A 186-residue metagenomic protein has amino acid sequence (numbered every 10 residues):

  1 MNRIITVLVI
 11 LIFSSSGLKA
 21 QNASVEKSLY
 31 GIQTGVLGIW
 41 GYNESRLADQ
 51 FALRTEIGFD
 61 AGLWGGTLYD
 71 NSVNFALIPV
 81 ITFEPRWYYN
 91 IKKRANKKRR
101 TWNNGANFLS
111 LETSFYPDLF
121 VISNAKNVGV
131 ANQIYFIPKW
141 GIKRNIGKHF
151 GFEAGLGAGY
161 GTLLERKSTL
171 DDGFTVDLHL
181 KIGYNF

Functional and structural regions predicted by a protein language model:
M1-E26, I182-F186: Bacterial Sec-dependent N-terminal signal peptides
Q21-K27, Q50, N90-A106, I146-F152: Short loop/turn motifs that connect adjacent beta-strands in outer-membrane beta-barrel proteins
E26-Y30, G35-L37, F75-I81, V128-F136 (+1 more regions): Residues that define the transmembrane beta-barrel architecture of outer-membrane proteins
Y30-T34, T55-I57, N107-T113, P138 (+2 more regions): Membrane-embedded beta-strand positions of outer-membrane beta-barrel proteins
Q33, Y42-E44, R86-Y88, G141-K143 (+1 more regions): Transmembrane beta-barrel domains of outer membrane proteins
V36-G38, I57-L63, W87-Y89, T113-L119 (+3 more regions): Transmembrane beta-strands of outer-membrane beta-barrel pores
L63-F75, F115-V130, L163-D171: Flexible, solvent-exposed loop segments that connect beta-strands
P79-N96, F174-F186: Outer-membrane beta-barrel "beta-signal"
